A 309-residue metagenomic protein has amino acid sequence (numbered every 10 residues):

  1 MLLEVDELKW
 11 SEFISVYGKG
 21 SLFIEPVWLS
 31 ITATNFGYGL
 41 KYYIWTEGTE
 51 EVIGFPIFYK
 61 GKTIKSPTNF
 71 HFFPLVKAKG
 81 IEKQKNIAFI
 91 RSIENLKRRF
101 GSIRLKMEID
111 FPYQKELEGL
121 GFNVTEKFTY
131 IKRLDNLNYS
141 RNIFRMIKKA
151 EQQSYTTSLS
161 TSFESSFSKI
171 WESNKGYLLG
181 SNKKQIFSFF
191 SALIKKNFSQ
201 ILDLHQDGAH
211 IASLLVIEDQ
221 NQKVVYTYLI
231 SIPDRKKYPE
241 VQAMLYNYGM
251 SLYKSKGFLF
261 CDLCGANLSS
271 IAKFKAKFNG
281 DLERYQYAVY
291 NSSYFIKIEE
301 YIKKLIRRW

Functional and structural regions predicted by a protein language model:
L2-G48, P56-T63, M107-T129, D135-R235: A conserved beta-strand-loop-helix scaffold within acyl/acetyltransferase catalytic domains
E51, N69, R99, N123-E126: A short, structural micro-pattern
G61-F72: Conserved acyl-donor/pantetheine-binding loop and adjacent beta-alpha core of acyl/acetyltransferases and related
H71-K83, L229-Y238: A short, internal acetyl-CoA/4′-phosphopantetheine-binding micro-motif in the GNAT/acyltransferase core
I87-S92, S191, F198-E300: Aromatic (often tryptophan-rich) hydrophobic motifs at membrane interfaces
L96-K97, A150, L193, Y253: Generic structural signal for hydrophobic
R98-I109, K254-C264: Conserved GNAT acetyl-CoA-binding A-motif
I109-Q153, G265-W309: Terminal substrate-recognition subdomain of acyl/acetyltransferases
